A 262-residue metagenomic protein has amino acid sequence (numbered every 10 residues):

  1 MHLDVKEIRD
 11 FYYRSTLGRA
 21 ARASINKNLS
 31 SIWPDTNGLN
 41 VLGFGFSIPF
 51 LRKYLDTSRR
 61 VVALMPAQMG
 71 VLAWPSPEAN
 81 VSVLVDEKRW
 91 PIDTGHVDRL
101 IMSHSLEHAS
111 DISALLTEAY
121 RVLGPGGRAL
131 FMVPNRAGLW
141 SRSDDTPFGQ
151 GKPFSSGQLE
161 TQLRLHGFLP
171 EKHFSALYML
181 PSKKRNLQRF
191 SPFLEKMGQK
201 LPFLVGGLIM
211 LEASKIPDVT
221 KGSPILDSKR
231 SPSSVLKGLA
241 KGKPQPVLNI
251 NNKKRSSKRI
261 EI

Functional and structural regions predicted by a protein language model:
M1-D35: Class I SAM-dependent methyltransferase Rossmann-like catalytic core, especially the SAM/SAH-binding loop
K27, I32-W90: Class I SAM-dependent methyltransferase SAM/SAH-binding core
L100-I101: Hydrophobic beta-strand segment of the Class I
S113-R128: A short glycine-rich, Lys/Arg-flanked "PGG" loop and its adjoining helix->strand segment in the class I
P134-Q150: Short, glycine-/aromatic-enriched active-site segment of Class I SAM-dependent methyltransferases
G149-H173, L177: Short alpha-helix
E171-K196, L204-G206: Conserved catalytic loop of SAM-dependent methyltransferase domains
E195-I262: C-terminal lobe and adjacent flexible extensions of AdoMet/dcAdoMet transferase-like proteins
